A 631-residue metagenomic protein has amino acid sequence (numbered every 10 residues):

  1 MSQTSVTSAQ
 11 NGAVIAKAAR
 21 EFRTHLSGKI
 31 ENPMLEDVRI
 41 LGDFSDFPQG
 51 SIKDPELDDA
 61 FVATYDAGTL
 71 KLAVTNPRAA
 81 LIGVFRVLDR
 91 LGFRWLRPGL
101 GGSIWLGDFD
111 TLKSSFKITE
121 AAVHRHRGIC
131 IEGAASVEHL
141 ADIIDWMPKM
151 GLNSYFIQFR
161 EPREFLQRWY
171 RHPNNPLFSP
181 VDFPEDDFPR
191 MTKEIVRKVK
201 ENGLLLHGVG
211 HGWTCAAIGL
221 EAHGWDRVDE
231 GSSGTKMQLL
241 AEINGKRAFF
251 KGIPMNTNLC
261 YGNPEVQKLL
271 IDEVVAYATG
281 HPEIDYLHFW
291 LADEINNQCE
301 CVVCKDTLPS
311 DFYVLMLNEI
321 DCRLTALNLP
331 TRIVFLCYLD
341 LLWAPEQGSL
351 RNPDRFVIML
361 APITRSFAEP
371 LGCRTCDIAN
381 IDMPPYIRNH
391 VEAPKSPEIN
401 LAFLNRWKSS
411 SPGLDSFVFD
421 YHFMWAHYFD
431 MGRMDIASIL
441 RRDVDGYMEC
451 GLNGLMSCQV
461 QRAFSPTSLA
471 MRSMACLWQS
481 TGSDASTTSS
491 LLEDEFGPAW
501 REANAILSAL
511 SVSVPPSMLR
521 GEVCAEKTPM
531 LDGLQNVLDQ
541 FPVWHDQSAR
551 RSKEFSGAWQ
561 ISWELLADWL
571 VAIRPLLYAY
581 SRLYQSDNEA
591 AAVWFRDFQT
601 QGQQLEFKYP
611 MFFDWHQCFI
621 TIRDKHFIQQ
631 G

Functional and structural regions predicted by a protein language model:
M1-V123: Contiguous, structured surface segment used for ligand recognition
N11, F44-G50, P55-L57, V123-S411 (+6 more regions): Aromatic-lined carbohydrate-binding surfaces of glycoside hydrolases
V38-I40, A63, L70-L72, L206 (+3 more regions): Hydrophobic beta-strand residues in large extracellular and virion-surface proteins
F109-F116, E120-A121, F595-Y609: Short, mixed-charge aromatic SLiMs
T488-S490, R501, S586, A590: Carbohydrate-binding surfaces of carbohydrate-active enzymes
Q603-G631: Eukaryote-biased recognition of C-terminal alpha-helical segments
